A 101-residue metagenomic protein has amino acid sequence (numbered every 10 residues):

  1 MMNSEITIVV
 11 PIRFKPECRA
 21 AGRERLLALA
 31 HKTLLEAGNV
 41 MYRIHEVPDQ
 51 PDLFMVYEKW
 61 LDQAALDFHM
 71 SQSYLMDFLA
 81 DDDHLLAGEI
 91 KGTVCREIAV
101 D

Functional and structural regions predicted by a protein language model:
M1-I6, I44-D52, F78-D101: Glycine-rich beta-strand-turn "strand-cap" elements at beta-sheet edges
S4-E5, R23, P48, W60-Q63: N-proximal accessory regions
I6-I12, Y57: Active-site-flanking beta-strand signature of metal-NTP-handling nucleotidyl enzymes and homologous cyclase-like
R13-A20: Short, surface-exposed ligand-recognition loops at beta-strand->loop->(often short) alpha-helix junctions that present
A20-R23, D67-H69: Solvent-exposed, non-transmembrane alpha-helical starts
L26, A30: Short amphipathic alpha-helical/adjacent loop interface patches that line ligand and macromolecule-binding sites
H31-F54: Short, glycine- and small/hydrophobic-rich beta-strand elements in well-ordered beta-sheets
K32-V40, K59-T93: An amphipathic, aromatic/His-enriched active-site/gating alpha helix that lines ligand/cofactor pockets
